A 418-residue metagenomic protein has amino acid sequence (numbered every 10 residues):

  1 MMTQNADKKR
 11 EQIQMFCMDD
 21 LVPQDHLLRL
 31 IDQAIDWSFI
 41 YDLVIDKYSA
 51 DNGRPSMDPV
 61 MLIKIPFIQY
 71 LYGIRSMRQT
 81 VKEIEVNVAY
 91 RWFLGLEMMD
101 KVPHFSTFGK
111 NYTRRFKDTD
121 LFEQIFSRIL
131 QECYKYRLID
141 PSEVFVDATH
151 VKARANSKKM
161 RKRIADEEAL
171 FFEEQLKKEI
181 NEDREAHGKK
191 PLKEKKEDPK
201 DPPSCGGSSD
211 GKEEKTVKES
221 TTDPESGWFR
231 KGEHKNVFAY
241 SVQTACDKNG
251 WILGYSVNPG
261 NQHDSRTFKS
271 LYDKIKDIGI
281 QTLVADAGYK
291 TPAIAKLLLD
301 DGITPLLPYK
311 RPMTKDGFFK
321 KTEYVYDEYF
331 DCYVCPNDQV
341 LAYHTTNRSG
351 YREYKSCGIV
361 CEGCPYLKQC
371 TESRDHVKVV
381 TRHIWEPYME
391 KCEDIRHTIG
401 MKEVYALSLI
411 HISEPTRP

Functional and structural regions predicted by a protein language model:
M1-R29: Hydrophobic alpha-helical membrane-insertion signals
Q4, G73-V86, L96-I410: Anion-binding and metal-coordination hotspots
Q24-F67, Y72-G73, I384, Y388: Basic, short loop/linker segments at the boundary and entry of helix-turn-helix/winged-helix-like folds
H26, D331, S413: Conserved Sensor-2/SRH helix of P-loop NTPases
S49, F67-Y70, A89, K110-T113 (+1 more regions): A broad detector of the eukaryotic-type serine/threonine protein kinase catalytic domain
Y90-L94: Short amphipathic alpha-helical interface patches used for protein-protein assembly/oligomerization
I410-P418: Residue-level detector of conserved catalytic or cofactor/ligand-binding positions in enzyme active sites
